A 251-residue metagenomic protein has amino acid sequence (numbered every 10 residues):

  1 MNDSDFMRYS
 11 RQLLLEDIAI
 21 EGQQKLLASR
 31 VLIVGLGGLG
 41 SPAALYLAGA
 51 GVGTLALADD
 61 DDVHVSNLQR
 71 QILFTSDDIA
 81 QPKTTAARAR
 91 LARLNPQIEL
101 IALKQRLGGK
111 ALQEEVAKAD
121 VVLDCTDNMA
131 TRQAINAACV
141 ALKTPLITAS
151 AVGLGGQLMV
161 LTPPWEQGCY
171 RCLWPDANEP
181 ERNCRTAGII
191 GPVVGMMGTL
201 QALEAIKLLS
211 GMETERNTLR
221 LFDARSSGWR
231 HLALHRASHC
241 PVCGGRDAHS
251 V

Functional and structural regions predicted by a protein language model:
M1-V251: Adenine nucleotide-associated cytosolic modules
